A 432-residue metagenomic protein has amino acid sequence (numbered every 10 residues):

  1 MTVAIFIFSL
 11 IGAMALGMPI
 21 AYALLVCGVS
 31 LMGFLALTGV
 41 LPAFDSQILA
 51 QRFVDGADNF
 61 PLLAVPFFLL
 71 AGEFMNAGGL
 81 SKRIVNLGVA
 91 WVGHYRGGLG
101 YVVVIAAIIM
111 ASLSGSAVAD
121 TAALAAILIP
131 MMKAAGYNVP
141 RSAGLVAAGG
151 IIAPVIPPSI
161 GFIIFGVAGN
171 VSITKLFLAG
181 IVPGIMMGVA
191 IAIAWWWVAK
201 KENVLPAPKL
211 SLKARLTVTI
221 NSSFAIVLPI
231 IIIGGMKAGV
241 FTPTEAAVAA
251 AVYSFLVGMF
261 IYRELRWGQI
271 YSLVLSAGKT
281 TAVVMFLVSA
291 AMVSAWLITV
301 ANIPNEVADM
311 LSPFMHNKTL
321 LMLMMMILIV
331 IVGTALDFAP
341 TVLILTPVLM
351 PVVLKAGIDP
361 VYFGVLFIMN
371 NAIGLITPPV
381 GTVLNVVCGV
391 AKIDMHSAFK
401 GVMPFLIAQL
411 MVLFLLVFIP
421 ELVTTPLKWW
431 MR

Functional and structural regions predicted by a protein language model:
M1-R432: Alpha-helical transmembrane segments of multi-pass membrane transport proteins
